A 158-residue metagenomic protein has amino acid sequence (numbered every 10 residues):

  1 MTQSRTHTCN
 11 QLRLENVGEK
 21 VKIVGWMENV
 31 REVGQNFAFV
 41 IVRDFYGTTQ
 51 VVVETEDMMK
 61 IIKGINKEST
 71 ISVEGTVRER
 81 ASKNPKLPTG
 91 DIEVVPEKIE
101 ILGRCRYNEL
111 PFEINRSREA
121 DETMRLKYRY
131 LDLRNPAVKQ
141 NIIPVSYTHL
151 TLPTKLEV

Functional and structural regions predicted by a protein language model:
M1-L150: Class II aminoacyl-tRNA synthetase catalytic cores and aaRS-like
H149-V158: Single conserved hydrophobic/aromatic residue that forms the stacking wall/gate of nucleotide- or nucleobase-binding
